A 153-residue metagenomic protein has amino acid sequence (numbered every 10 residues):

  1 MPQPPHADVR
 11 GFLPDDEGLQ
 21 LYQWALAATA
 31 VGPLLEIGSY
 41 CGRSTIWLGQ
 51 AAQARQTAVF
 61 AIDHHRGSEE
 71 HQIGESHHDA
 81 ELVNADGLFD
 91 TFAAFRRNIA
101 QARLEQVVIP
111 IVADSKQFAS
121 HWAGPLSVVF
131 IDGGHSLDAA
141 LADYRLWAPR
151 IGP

Functional and structural regions predicted by a protein language model:
P2-P153: S-adenosylmethionine/decaboxylated-SAM
